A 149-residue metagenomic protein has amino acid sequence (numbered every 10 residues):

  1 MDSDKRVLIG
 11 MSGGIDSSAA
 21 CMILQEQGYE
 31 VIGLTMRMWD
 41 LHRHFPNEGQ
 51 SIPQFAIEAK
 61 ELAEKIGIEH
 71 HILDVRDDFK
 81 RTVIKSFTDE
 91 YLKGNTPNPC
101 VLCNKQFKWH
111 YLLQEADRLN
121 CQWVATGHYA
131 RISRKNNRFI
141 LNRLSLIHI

Functional and structural regions predicted by a protein language model:
M1-L146: ATP-dependent adenylation/nucleotidyltransferase module used to activate substrates
